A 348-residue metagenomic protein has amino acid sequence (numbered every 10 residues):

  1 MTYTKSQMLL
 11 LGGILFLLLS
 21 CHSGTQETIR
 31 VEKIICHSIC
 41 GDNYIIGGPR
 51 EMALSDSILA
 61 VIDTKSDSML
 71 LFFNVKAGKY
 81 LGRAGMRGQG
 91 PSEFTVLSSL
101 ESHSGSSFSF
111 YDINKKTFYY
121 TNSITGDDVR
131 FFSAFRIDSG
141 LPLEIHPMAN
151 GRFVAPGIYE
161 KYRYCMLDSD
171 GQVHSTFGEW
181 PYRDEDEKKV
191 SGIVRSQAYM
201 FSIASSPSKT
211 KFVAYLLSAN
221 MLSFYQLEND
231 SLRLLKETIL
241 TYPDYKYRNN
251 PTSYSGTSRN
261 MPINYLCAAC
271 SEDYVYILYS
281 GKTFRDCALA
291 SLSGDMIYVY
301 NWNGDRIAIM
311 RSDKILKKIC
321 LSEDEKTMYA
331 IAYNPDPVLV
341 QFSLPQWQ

Functional and structural regions predicted by a protein language model:
I35-D42, G82-F94, F132-D138, H174-A198 (+2 more regions): Surface-exposed loop and turn segments in beta-propeller and other repeat-based domains that flank or scaffold
S38-L70, A269, D273-T283: Beta-strand-rich domains and repeat architectures in extracellular enzymes and scaffolds, especially beta-propellers
P49-A53, S98-H103, E144-A149, I193-S208 (+2 more regions): Structural signature of eukaryotic scaffold interfaces centered on beta-propeller domains
K79-I113, D313-K317: Blade-loop segments of beta-propeller domains
N114-K116, N122-P156, R183: Asp-box/WD-like beta-propeller blade repeats and closely related beta-sheet repeat scaffolds
M166-S169, L292-G304, S343: Beta-propeller blade signature
T241-P251, W302-E323: Conserved blade-ending motifs and adjacent loop-strand segments that build the rim/top face of beta-propeller domains
S258-V299: Loop/turn-rich, solvent-exposed surfaces of beta-rich toroidal or solenoidal domains
